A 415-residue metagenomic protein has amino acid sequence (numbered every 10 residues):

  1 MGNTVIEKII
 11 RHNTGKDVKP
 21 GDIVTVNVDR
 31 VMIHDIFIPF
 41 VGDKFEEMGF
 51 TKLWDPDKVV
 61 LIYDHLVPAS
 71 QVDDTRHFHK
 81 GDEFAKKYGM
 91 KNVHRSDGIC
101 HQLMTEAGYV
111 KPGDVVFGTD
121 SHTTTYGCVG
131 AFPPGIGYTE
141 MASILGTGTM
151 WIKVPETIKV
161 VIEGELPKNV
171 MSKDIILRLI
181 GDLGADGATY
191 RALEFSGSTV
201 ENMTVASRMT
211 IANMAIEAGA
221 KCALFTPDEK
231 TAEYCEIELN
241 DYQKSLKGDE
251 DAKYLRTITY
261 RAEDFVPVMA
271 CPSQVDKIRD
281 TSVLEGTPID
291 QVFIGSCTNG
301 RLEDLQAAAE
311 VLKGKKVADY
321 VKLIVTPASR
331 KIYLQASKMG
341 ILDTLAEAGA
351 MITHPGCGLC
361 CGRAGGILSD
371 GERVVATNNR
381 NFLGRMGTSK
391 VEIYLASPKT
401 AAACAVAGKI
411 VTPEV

Functional and structural regions predicted by a protein language model:
M1-V415: Fe-S-dependent hydro-lyases/dehydratases of central metabolism
